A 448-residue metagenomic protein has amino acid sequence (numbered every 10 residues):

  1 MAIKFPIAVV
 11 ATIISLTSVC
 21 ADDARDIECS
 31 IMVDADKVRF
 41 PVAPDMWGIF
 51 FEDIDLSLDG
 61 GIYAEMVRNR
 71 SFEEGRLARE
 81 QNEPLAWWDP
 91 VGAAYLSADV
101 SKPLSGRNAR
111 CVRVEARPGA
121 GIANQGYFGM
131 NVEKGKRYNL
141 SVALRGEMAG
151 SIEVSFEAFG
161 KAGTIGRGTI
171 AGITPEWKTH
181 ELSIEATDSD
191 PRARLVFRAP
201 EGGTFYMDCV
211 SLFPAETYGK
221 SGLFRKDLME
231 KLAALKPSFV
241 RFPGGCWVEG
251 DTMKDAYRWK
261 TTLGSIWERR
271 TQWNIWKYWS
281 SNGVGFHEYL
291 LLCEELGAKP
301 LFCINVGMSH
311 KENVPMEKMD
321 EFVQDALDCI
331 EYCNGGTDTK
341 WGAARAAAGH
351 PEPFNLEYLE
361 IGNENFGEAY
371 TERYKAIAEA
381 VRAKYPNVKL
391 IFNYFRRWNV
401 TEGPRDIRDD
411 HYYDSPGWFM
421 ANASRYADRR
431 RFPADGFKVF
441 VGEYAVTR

Functional and structural regions predicted by a protein language model:
M1-F5: Positively charged n-region of N-terminal signal peptides that target proteins for export
P6-T17: Bacterial N-terminal signal peptides
D22-N282, K299, N313-E321, L327 (+4 more regions): Extracellular and organelle-lumenal recognition/adhesion modules and their flexible linkers in secreted
D45, D53-I54, V248, M308-K311 (+1 more regions): Aromatic/acidic polysaccharide-binding cleft in carbohydrate-active enzymes
A143, W279-G307: Long, well-ordered early-domain segments
R241-M253, I304-M308, Y394-R396, E443: Short, solvent-exposed turn/loop segments enriched in Gly/Ser/Thr/Pro and often Arg
G245-C246, F286-A298, D325-G336: Glycine-rich, acidic and aromatic/proline-enriched surface loops and short helix-turn segments that act as binding
D325-D328, Y332-R448: Active-site neighborhood of glycoside hydrolase catalytic domains
